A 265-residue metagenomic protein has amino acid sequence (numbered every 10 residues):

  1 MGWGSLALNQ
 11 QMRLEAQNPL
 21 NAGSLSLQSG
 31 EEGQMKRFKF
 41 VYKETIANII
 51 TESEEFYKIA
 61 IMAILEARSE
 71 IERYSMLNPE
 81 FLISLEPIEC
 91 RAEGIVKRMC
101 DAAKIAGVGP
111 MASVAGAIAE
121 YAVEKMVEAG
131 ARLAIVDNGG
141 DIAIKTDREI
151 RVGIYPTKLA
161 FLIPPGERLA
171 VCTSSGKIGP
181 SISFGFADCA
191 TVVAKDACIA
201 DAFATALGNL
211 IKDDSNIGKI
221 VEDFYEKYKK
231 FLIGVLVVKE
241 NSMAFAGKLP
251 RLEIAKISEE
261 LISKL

Functional and structural regions predicted by a protein language model:
Q10-Q11, Q17, Q28: Low-complexity, intrinsically disordered or signal/transmembrane-proximal segments
L25-L27, G33-K36: Charged, compositionally biased N-terminal leader segments and the immediate start of the first structured element
M35-F38, I178-P180: Short beta-strand/turn micro-motifs at beta-sheet edges
R37-C100: N-terminal low-complexity or amphipathic/hydrophobic leaders
Y74-E89, R132-L133, D213-A244: Flexible, glycine/charged-enriched surface loops at secondary-structure junctions
K97-V108, A112-A122, M126-V127, A131-V221 (+1 more regions): Conserved mixed alpha/beta catalytic, RNA-binding, or beta-rich assembly cores of soluble enzyme, regulatory
